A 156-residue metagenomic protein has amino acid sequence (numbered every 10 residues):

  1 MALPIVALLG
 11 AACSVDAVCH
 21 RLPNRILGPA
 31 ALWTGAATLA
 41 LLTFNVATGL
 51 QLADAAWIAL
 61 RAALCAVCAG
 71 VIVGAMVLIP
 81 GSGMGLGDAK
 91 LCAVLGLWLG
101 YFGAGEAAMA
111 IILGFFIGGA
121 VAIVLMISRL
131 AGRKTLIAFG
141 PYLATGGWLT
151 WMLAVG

Functional and structural regions predicted by a protein language model:
M1-L3, R21-I26, T135: Short, aromatic-rich membrane-interface segments at the entry and exit of alpha-helical transmembrane domains
L8, A12, C19-G119: Functional transmembrane core segments of multi-pass inner-membrane proteins
V15-V18, L136: Residue-level detector of alpha-helical hydrophobic segments embedded in or interacting with membranes
I123-L149: Interfacial loop-to-transmembrane junctions
W151-G156: Juxtamembrane boundary at the C-terminal end of a transmembrane helix
